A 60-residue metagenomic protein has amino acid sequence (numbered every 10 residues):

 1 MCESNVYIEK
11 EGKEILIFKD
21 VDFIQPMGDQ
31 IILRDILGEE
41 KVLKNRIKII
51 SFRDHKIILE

Functional and structural regions predicted by a protein language model:
C2-E60: Compact, glycine-rich, soluble single-domain proteins
